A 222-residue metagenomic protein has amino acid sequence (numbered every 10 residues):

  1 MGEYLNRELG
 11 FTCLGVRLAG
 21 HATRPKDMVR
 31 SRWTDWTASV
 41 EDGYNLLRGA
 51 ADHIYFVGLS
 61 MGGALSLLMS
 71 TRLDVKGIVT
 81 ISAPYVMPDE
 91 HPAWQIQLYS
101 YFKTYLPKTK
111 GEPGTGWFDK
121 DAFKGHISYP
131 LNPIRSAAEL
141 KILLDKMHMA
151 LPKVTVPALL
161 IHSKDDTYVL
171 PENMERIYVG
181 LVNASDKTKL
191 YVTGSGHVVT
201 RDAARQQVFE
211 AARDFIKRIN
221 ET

Functional and structural regions predicted by a protein language model:
M1, V156, L170-V179: Short alpha-helix in the alpha/beta-hydrolase fold that links the catalytic acid
N6-P25: Conserved alpha/beta-hydrolase
T12-G15, E175, V179-V198: Catalytic histidine neighborhood in serine/cysteine hydrolases with alpha/beta-hydrolase-type architecture
R24-A50, Y55: Catalytic nucleophile-loop/oxyanion-hole region of alpha/beta-hydrolase and closely related hydrolase-like folds
G58-G62, S66: Gly/Ala-rich beta-loop-alpha elbow adjacent to hydrolase catalytic centers
V79-E90: Active-site nucleophile loop of the alpha/beta-hydrolase fold
V154, L160-H162, D166: Short beta-strand/loop motif that positions the catalytic acidic residue of the alpha/beta-hydrolase fold
T188, T193-T222: Catalytic active-site module of serine/aspartate enzymes centered on a nucleophile-bearing elbow/loop
